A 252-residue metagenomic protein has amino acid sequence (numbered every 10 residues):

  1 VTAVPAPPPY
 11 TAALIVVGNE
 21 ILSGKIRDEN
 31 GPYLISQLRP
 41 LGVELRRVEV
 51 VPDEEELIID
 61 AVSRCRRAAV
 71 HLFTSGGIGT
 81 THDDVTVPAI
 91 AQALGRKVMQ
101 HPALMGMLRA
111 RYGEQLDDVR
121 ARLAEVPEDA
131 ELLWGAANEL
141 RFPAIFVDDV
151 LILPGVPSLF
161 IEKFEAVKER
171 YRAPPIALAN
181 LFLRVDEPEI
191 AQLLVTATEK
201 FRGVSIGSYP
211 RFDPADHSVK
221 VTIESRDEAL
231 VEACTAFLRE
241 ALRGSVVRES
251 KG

Functional and structural regions predicted by a protein language model:
V4-V48, D53, E232-A233: Glycine-rich phosphate/diphosphate-binding loop of Rossmann-like nucleotide-binding domains
A13, V70-H71, A124, A130-E131 (+5 more regions): Structural motif
V17-N19, T74-H82, P154-G155, Y209 (+1 more regions): Glycine-rich beta-strand-to-loop/alpha-helix junction loops that act as flexible
E29-A93: N-terminal small/polar loop signature for handling phosphorylated ligands or for N-terminal nucleophile
L57-S63, D84-Y171: Proline/glycine-rich low-complexity loops and linkers
D148-A241: An accessory alpha-helical subdomain
A241-G252: Conserved short beta-strand edge segments in small beta-sheet-based binding/regulatory domains
